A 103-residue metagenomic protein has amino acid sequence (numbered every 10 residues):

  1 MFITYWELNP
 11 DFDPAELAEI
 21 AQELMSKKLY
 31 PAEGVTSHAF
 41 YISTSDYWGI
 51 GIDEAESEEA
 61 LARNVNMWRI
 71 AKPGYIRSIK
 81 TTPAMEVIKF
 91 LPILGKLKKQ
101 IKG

Functional and structural regions predicted by a protein language model:
M1-W48, E56-R63, T82-G103: Short S/T/G/P-rich N-terminal loop/turn motif that feeds into the first structured element of a domain
D53-I76: Mid-chain, well-packed structural core segment of small domains
K72-E86: Conserved short beta-strand edge segments in small beta-sheet-based binding/regulatory domains
